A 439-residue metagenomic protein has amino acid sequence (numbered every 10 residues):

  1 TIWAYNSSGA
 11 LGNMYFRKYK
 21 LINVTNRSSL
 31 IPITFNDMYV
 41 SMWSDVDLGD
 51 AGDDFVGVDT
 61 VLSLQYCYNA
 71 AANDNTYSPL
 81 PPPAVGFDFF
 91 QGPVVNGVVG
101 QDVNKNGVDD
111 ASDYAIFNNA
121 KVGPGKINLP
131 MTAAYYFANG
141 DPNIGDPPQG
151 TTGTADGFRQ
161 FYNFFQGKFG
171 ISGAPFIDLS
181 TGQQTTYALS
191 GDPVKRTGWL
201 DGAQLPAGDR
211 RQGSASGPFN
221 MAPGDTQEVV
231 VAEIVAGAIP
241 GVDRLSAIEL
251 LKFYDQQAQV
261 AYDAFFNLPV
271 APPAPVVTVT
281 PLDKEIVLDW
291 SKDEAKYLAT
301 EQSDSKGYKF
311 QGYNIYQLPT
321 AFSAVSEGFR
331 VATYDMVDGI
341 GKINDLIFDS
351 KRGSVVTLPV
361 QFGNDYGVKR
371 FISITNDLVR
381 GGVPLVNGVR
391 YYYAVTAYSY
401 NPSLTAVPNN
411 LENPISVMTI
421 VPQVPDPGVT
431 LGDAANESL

Functional and structural regions predicted by a protein language model:
T1-L439: Extracellular/surface-associated beta-sandwich interaction domains
